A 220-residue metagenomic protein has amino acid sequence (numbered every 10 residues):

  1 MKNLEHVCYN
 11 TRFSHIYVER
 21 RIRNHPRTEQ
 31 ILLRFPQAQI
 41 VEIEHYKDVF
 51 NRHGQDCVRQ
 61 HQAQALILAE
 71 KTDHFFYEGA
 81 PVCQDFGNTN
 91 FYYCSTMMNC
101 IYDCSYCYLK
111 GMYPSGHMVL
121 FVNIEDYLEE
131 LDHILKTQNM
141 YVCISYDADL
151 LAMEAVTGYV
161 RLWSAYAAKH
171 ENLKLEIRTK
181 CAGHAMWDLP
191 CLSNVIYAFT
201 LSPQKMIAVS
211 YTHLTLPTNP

Functional and structural regions predicted by a protein language model:
M1-N90: Flexible, acidic/Gly-rich N-terminal and inter-domain linker regions that tether and position cofactor-handling modules
R23, N99, L151: Glycine-/small-residue-rich active-site loops that bind phosphorylated ligands and cofactors
Q60, I67-F86, S105-A198: Conserved Radical SAM active-site core
C94-C104: Cysteine-centered iron-sulfur cluster-binding motifs in ferredoxin-type domains/subunits of redox enzymes
A148, K205-Y211: Surface-exposed cleft-lining segments at the edges of enzyme active sites
T200-Q204: Short connector loops/turns at beta-strand edges and beta->alpha or beta->beta junctions
T212-T218: Conserved small/polar residues in nucleotide/adenosyl-binding loops
